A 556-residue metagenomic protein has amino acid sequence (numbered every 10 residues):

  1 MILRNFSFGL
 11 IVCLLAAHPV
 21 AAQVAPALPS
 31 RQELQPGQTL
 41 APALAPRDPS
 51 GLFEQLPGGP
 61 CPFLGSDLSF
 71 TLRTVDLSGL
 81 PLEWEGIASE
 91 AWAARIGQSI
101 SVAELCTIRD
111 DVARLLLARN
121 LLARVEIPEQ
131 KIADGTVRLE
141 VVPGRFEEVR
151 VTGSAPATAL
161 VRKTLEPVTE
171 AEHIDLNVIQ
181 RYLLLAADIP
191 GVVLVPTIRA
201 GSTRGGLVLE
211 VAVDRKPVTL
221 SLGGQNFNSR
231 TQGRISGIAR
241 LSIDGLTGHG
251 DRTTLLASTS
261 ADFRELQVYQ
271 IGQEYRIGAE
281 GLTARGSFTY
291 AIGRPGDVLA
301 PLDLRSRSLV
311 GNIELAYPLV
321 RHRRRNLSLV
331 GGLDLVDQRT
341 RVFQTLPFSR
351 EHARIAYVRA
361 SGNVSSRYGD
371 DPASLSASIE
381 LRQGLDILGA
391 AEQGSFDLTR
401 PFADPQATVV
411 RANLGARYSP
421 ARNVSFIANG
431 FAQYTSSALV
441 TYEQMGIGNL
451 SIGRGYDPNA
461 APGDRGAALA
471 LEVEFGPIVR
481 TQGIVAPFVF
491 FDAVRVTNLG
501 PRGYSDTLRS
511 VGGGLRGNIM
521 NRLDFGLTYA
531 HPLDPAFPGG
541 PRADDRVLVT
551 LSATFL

Functional and structural regions predicted by a protein language model:
I2, Q23-N228, R240, S258-Q267 (+2 more regions): Periplasmic polypeptide-binding modules associated with outer-membrane biogenesis and secretion
D188, R215-L222, T247-T254, T289-D297 (+6 more regions): Flexible, solvent-exposed coil segments and beta strand-coil junctions, predominantly the extracellular/periplasmic
G205, G233-G237, E265-Y269, R307-G311 (+6 more regions): Residues that define the transmembrane beta-barrel architecture of outer-membrane proteins
V218-L220, T247-T253, A279-R285, H322-L327 (+5 more regions): Repeated loop/turn-to-beta-strand initiation elements of outer-membrane beta-barrel proteins
V218-N228, A239, G250-A261, Y269-I271 (+5 more regions): Transmembrane beta-strand segments that form the barrel wall of outer-membrane beta-barrel proteins
L241, L515-G517, A543-L556: Outer-membrane beta-barrel "beta-signal"
R264-Y368: Transmembrane beta-barrel wall of Gram-negative outer-membrane proteins
R339-V485, V489-L499, P535-P541, V549-T554: C-terminal outer-membrane beta-barrel translocator/porin domains of Gram-negative envelope proteins and their
